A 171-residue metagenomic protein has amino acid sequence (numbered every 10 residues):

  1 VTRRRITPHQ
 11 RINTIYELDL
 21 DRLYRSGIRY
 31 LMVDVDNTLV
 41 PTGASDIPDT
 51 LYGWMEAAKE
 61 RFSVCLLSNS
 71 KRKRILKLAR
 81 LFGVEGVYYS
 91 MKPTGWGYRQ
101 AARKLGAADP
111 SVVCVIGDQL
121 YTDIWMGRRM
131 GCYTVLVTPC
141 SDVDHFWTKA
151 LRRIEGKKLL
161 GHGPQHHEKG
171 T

Functional and structural regions predicted by a protein language model:
V1-V33, H166-T171: Non-catalytic pre-domain segments flanking phosphatase-related domains
Y30-I47, L51-A79, M91: Substrate-recognition element of Asp-dependent hydrolases with the DxDx(T/V) motif
L81-G83, M130-G131: Short, structured coil segments at secondary-structure junctions
Y89-W96, T138-V143: Short, acidic/turn-prone active-site loops that include or flank metal/cofactor- and phosphate-binding residues
T94-Y121: Conserved Lys-Pro-Asp/Glu-containing loop-to-beta segment of HAD-superfamily phosphomonoesterases, centered on
I116, Y121-R153: Acidic, Mg2+-coordinating phosphoryl-transfer loop and its flanking beta/alpha structural elements, shared across
D144-T171: C-terminal cap/substrate-recognition subdomain and adjoining C-terminal extension of metal-dependent phosphatase-like
